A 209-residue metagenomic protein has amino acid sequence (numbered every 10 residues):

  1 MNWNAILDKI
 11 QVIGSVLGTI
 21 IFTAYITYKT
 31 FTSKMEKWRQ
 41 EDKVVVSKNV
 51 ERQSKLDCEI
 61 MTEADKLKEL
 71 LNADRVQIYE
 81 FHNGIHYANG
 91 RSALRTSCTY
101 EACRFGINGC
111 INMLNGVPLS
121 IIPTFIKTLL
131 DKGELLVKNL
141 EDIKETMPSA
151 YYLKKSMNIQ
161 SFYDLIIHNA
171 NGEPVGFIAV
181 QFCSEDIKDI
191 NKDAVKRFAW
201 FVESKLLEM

Functional and structural regions predicted by a protein language model:
M1-N4: N-terminal hydrophobic targeting signals that begin at the initiator methionine
I6-I107, E208-M209: Intrinsically disordered, low-complexity terminal regulatory regions
L56-E63, L119-P123, D193-A199: Well-ordered, non-membrane alpha-helical segments in soluble/globular domains
L94-M157: Regulatory sensory and allosteric helical modules in signal-transduction proteins and certain transcription factors
N158-Q160, A179: Short, solvent-exposed, Trp/other aromatic-anchored flexible loops in extracytoplasmic proteins
S161-H168: Short hydrophobic beta-strand micro-motif common in sensory/regulatory domains
H168-P174: Flexible loop/coil segments at beta-strand boundaries within sensory signal-transduction domains
V175-M209: Juxtadomain coupling helices with adjacent low-complexity linkers
